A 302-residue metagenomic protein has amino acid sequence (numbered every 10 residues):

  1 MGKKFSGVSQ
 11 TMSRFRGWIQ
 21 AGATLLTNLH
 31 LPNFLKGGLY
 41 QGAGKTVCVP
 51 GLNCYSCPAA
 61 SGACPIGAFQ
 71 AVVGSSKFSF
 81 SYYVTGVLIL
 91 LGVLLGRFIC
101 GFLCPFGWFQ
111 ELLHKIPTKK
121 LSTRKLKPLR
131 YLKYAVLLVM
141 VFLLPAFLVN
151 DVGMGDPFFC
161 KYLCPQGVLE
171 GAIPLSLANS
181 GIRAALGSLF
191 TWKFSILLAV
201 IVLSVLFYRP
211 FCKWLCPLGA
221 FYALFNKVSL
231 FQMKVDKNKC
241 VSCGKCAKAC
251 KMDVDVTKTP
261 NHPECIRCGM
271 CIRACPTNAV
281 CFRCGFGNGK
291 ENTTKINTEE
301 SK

Functional and structural regions predicted by a protein language model:
M1-T257, P263-K302: Non-ligating segments of multi-cofactor redox enzymes
